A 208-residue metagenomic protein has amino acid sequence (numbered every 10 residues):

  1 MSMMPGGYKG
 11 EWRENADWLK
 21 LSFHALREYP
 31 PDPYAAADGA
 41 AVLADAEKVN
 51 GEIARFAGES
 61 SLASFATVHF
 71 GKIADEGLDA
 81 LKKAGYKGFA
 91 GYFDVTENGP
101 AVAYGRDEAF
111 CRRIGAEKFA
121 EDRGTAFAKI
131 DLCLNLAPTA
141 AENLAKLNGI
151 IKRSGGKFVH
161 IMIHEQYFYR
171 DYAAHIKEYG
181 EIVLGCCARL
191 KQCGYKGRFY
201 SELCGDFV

Functional and structural regions predicted by a protein language model:
M1-E76, E97, E165-Y169: Metal-dependent polysaccharide deacetylase catalytic core of the NodB/CE4 family, i.e., the active-site-bearing domain
M1-K9, G39-E52, T139-N148, H175-R189: Well-ordered, non-membrane alpha-helical segments in soluble/globular domains
S2, G7-E11, T67-H160: Active-site-adjacent pocket scaffolds in enzyme catalytic domains
E11, E52-F56, A80-K87, G185-R189 (+1 more regions): Alpha-helical structural signal in soluble globular domains
N15-K20, E59-A63, K83-K87, G155-V159 (+1 more regions): Loop/turn elements at helix/coil->beta-strand transitions in domains of secreted/extracellular proteins
L21, V49, E121, F127-I130 (+3 more regions): Generic structural hydrophobic/aromatic packing signal, biased to beta-strands
Y29-P31, E97-N98, N135-P138, C204-V208: A short acidic, often aromatic-flanked loop/helix-cap motif at beta-alpha or helix-coil junctions that lines enzyme
F89-F93, H160-V208: C-terminal domain-boundary segment and adjacent tail
